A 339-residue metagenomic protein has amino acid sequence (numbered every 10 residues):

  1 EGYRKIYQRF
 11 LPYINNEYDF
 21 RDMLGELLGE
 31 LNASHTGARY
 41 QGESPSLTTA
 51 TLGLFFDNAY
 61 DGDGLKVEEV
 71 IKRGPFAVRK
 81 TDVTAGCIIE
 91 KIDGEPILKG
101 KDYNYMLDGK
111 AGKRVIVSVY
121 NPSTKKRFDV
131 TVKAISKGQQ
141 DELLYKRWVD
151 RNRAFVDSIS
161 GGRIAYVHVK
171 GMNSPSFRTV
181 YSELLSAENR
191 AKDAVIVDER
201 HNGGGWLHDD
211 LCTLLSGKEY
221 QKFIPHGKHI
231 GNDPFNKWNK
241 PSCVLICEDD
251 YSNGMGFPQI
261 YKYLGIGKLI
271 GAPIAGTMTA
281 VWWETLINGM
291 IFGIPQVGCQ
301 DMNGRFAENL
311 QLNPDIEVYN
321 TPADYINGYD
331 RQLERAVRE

Functional and structural regions predicted by a protein language model:
G2-Y3, Q8-D63, R127-V130, I135-R151 (+1 more regions): Extended, small/polar residue-biased N-terminal targeting/export presequences and adjacent propeptide/linker tracts
P12, Q41, K66-E69, R73-P75 (+3 more regions): Cleft-lining beta-strand/loop regions that shape enzyme active-site pockets
E17-R21, Y319, I326-E334: Electropositive phosphate-/nucleotide-binding environments in soluble metabolic enzymes
L27, V167, G304, A336: A residue-level signal for conserved active-site and pocket-lining positions in enzyme catalytic cores
L47-G100, V297-G298: PDZ/PDZ-like domain segments forming the peptide/carboxylate-binding groove, activating on the N-terminal beta-strands
D57, S118-P122, Q300: A generic structural motif
Q139, G293, C299-A323, Y329: Active-site rim recognition segments
V281-C299: Active-site rim segments in enzyme catalytic domains, especially the processed small/beta chain of N-terminal
